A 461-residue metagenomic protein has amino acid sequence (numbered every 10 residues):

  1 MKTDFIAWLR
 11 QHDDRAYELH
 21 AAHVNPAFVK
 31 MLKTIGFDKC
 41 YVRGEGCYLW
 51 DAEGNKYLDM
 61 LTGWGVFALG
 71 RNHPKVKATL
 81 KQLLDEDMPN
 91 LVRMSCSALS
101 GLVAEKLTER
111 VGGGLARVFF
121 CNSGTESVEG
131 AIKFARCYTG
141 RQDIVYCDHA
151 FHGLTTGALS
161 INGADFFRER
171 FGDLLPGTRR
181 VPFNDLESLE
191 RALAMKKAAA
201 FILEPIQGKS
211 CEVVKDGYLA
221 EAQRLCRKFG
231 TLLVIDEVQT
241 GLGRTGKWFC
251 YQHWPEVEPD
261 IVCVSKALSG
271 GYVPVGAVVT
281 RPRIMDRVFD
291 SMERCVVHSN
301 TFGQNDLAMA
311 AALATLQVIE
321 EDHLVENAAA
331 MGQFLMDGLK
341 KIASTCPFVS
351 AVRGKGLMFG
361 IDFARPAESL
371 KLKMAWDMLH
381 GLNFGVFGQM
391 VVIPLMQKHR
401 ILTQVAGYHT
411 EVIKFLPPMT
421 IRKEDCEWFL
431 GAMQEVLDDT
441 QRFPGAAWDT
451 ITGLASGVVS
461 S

Functional and structural regions predicted by a protein language model:
M1-S461: Conserved N-terminal phosphate-binding loop of PLP-dependent enzymes in the Aspartate aminotransferase
